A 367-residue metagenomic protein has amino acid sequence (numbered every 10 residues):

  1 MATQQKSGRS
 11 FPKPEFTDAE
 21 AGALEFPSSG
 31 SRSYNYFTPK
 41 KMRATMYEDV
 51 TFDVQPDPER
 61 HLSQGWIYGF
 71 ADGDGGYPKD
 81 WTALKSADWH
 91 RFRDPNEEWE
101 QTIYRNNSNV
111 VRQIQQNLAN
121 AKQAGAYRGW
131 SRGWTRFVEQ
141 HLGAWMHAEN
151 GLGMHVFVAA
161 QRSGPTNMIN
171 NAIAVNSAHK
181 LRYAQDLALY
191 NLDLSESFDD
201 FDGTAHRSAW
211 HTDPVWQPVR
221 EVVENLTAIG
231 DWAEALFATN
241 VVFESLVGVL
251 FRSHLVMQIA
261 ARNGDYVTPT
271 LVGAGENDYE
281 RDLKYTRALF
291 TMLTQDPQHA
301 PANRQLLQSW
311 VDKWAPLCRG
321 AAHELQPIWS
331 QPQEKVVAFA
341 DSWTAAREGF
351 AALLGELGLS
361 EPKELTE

Functional and structural regions predicted by a protein language model:
M1-A148, T294-E367: Terminal targeting/low-complexity segments that flank the catalytic cores of oxidoreductases
M42, V215-W216, T286-L293: Amphipathic alpha-helical assembly/interaction segments
F52-D53, D57-E59, R132-G164, G230-Q258: Alpha-helical bundle segments that constitute or directly flank the non-heme di-iron/ferroxidase center
N120-H141, F201-V241, A261, A300 (+1 more regions): Acidic/His metal-coordination segments adjacent to aromatic residues that form catalytic metal sites in metalloenzymes
R132-D213: Long, hydrophobic, well-ordered secondary-structure blocks that form the structural core and pocket-lining surfaces
M146-E149, K180, I229-L255, D278-D282 (+2 more regions): Extended alpha-helical coiled-coil scaffold domains characteristic of the BAR superfamily
V158-A172, Y190-D199, L226-A235, S253-A274 (+2 more regions): Inter-helical turn/loop segments and adjacent helix faces that build the functional surface of alpha-helical bundle
A172-D193, L246, A274-L289, L317: Alpha-helical scaffold segments in carbohydrate-active enzymes
